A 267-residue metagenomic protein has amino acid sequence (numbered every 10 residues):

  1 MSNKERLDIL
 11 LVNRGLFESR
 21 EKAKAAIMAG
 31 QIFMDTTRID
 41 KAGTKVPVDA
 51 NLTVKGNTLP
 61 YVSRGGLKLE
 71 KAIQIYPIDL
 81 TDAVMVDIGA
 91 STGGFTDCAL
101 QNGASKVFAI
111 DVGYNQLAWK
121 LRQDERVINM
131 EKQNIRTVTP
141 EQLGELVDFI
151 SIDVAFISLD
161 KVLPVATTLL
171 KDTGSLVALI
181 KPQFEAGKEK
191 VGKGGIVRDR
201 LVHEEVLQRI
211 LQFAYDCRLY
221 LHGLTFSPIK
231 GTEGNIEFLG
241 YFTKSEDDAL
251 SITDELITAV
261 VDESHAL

Functional and structural regions predicted by a protein language model:
M1-A50, V84-M85: A basic, amphipathic helix-loop patch mediating RNA/tRNA/ribosome contacts
T81-S91: Conserved class I S-adenosyl-L-methionine
G93-G94, N115: Glycine-rich SAM-binding Motif I of class I
C98-K106: Conserved S-adenosyl-L-methionine
F108-K161: S-adenosyl-L-methionine
D160-V177: A short glycine-rich, Lys/Arg-flanked "PGG" loop and its adjoining helix->strand segment in the class I
P182-D199: Short, glycine-/aromatic-enriched active-site segment of Class I SAM-dependent methyltransferases
I236, G240-L267: Flexible, glycine-/basic-rich loop-and-beta segments that form/coincide with the SAM-dependent methyltransferase
